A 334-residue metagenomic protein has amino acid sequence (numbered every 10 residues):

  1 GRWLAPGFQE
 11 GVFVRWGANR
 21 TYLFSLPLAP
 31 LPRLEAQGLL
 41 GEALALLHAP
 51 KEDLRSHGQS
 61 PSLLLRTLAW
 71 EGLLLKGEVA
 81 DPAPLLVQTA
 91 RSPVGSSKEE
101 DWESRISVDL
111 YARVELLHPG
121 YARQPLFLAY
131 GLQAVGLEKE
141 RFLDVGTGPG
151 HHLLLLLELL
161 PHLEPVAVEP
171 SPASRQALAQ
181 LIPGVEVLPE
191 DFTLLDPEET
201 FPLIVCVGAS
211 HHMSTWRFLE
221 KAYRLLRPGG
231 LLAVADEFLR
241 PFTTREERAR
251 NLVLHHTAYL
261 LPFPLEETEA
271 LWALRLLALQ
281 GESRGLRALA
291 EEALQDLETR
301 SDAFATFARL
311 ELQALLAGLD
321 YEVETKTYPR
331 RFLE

Functional and structural regions predicted by a protein language model:
G1-L46, L74-G77: Acidic, low-complexity/disordered tracts enriched in E/D and polar residues
R33-Q88: Long, charge-rich, low-complexity alpha-helical segments
S97-P125: Class I SAM-dependent methyltransferase Rossmann-like catalytic core, especially the SAM/SAH-binding loop
G120-E138: Conserved alpha-helix/loop element of class I SAM-dependent methyltransferases that forms part of the SAM/SAH-binding
P149-G184, P189-T193: Class I SAM-dependent methyltransferase SAM/SAH-binding core
V205: A conserved beta-strand element that flanks and buttresses the S-adenosyl-L-methionine
H212-A222: A short, conserved alpha-helix within the catalytic core of class I
A233-P262: Conserved class I S-adenosyl-L-methionine
